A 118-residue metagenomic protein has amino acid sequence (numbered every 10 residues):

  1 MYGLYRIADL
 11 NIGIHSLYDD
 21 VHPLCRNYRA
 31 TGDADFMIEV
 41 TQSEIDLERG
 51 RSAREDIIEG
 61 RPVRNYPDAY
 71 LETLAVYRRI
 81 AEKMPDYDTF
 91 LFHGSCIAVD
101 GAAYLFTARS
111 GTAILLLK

Functional and structural regions predicted by a protein language model:
M1-A103, T107: A noncatalytic interaction/capping subdomain that flanks phosphate/NTP-handling catalytic cores
F106-K118: Glycine-rich P-loop/Walker A and Walker A-like loops and their local beta1-loop-alpha1 context in P-loop NTPases
